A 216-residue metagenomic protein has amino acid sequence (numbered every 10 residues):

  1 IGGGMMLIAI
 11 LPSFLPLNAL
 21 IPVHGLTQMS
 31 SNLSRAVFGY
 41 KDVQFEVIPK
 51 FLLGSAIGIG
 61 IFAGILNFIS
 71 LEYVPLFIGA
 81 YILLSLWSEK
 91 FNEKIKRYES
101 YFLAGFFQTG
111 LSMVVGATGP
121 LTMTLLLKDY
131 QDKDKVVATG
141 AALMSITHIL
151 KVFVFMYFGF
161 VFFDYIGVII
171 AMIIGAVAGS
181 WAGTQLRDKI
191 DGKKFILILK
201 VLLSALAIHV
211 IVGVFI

Functional and structural regions predicted by a protein language model:
I1-P49, F107, G119-I173: Small-residue-rich hydrophobic segments that form or flank transmembrane alpha-helices in multi-pass membrane proteins
P16, S70-L71, D132, D191-F195: A helix-boundary/kink motif common to multi-pass secondary transporters, especially Major Facilitator Superfamily
N18-E89: Membrane helix-loop-helix hairpins that form the core translocation module of multi-pass transporters
G25, I78-I82, L86, A141 (+2 more regions): Residues within membrane-spanning alpha-helices of integral membrane proteins, especially the hydrophobic core/packing
Y81-A138: Membrane-embedded helical hairpins/re-entrant loop segments and their flanking transmembrane helices within multi-pass
W181-A205: Interfacial loop-to-transmembrane junctions
H209-I216: Juxtamembrane boundary at the C-terminal end of a transmembrane helix
